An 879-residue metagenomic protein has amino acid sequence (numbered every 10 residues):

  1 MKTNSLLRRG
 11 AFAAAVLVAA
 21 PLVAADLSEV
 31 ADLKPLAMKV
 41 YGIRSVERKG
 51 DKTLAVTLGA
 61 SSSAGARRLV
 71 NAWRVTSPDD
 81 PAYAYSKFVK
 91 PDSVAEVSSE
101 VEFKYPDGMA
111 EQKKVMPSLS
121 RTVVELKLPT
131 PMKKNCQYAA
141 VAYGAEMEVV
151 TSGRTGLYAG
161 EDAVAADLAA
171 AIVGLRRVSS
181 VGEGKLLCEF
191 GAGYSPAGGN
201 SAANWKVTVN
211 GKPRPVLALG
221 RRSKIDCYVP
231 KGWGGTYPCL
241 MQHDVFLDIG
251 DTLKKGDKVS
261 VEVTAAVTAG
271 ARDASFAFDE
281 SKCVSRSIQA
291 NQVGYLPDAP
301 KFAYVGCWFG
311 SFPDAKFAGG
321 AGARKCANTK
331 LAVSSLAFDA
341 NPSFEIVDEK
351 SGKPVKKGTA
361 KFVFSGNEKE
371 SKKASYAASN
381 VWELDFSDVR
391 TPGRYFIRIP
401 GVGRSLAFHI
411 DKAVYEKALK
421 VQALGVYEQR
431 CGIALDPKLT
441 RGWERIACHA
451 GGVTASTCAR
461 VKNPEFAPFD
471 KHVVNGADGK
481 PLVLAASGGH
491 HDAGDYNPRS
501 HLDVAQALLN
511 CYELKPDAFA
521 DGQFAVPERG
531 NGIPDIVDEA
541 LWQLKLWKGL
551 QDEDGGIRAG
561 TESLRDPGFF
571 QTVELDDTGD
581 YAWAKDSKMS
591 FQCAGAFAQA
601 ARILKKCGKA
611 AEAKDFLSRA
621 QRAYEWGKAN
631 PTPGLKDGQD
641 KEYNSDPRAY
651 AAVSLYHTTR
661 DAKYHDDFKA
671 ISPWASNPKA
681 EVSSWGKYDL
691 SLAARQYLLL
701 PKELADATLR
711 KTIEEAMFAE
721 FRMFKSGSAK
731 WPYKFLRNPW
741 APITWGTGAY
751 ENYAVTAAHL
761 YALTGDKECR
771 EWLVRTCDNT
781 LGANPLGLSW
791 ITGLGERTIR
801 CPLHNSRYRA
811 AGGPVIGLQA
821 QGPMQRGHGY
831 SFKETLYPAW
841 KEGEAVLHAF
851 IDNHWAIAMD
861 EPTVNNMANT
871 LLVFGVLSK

Functional and structural regions predicted by a protein language model:
M1-F12: Bacterial N-terminal signal peptides that target proteins for export
A15-V23: Hydrophobic h-region of N-terminal signal peptides that target proteins for export in Gram-negative bacteria
D26-R74, D79, V141-Y143, R154-K206 (+2 more regions): N-terminal non-catalytic regions of secreted/periplasmic and cell-surface proteins
V30-L33, S63-E111, G193-Y228, K316-K350: Short, surface-exposed alpha-helix to beta-strand junction/turn motifs within ectodomains of secreted and cell-envelope
D32, A159-A163, D279-P300, R404-W443: Low-complexity, Pro/Ser/Thr- and charge-rich linker/hinge segments at domain boundaries
K52-D79, V124-G153, K185-T208, I225-W233 (+3 more regions): Extracytoplasmic/surface-exposed domains of secreted proteins that mediate cell-envelope carbohydrate/peptidoglycan
V173-S179, L186, Y194-A202, I225-L240 (+11 more regions): Aromatic (Trp/Tyr) and acidic
E528-G532, I536: Acidic, glycine-anchored loop motifs typical of Ca2+
